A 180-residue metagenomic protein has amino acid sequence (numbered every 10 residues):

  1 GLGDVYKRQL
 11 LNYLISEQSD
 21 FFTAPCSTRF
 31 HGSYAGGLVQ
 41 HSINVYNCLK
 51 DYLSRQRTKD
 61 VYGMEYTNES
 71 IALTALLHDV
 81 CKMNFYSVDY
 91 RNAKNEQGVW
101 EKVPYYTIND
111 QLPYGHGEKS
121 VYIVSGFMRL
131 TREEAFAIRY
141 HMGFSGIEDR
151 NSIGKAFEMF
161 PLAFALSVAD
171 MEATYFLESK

Functional and structural regions predicted by a protein language model:
G1, Y13-L14, I123, V168: Residues that form generic nucleotide/phosphate-binding pockets
L2-Y6: Short, small-residue-biased leader/transition segments that mark boundaries at the very start of proteins
K7-R8, T131: Alpha-helix initiation and N-capping motif
L11-Y62: A glycine-rich, hydrophobic loop/mini-helix early in the fold
G32-Y34, Q40, Y52, V61-S179: Divalent metal-dependent catalytic cores for phosphoryl transfer on phosphate-bearing substrates
